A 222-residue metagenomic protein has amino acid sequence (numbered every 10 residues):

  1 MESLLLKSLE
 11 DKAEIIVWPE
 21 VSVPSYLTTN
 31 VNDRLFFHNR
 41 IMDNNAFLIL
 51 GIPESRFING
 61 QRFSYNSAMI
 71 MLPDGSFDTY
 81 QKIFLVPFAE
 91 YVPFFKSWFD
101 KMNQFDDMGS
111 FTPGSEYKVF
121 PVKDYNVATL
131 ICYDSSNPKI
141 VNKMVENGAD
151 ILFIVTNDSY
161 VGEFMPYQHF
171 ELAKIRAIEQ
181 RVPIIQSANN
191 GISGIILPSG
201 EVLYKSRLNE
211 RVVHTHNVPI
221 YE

Functional and structural regions predicted by a protein language model:
M1-E222: Enzyme catalytic cores with a strong preference for nitrogen-chemistry domains
